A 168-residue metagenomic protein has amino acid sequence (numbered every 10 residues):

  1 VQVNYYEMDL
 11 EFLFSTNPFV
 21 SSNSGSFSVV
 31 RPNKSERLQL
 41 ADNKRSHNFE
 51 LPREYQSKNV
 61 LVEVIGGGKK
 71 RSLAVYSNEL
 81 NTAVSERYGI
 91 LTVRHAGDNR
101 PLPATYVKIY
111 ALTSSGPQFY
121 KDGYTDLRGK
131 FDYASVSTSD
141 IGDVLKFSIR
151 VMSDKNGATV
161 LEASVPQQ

Functional and structural regions predicted by a protein language model:
V1-Q168: N-terminal, cleavable Sec-dependent signal peptides of secreted/periplasmic/extracellular proteins
